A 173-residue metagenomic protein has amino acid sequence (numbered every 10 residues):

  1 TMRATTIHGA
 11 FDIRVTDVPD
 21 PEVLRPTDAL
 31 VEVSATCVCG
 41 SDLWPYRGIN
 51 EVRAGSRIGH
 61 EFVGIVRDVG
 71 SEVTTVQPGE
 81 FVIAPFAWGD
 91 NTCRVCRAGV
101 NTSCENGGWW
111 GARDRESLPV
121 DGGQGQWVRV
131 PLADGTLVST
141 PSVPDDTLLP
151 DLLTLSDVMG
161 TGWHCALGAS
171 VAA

Functional and structural regions predicted by a protein language model:
T1-R3: Extreme N-terminal starter segment of soluble prokaryotic enzymes
H8-D12, T36-V38: Short polar catalytic/cofactor-binding loops
D12-D20: Short glycine/threonine/proline-enriched tight-turn/helix- or strand-capping micro-motif at secondary-structure
P19-T36, I49-R97, T102, D121 (+1 more regions): Glycine-rich beta-strand-centered segment in the early N-terminal region that forms part of a ligand/cofactor-binding
G40-R47: Cytochrome P450 core scaffold surrounding the K-helix E-X-X-R motif and the conserved "meander" helix-loop region
S41, I83-A87, L155: Glycine-rich phosphate/pyrophosphate-binding beta-alpha loops
T92-A173: NAD(P)H dinucleotide-binding glycine-rich loop of Rossmann-like/cofactor-binding domains, especially the beta1-alpha1
